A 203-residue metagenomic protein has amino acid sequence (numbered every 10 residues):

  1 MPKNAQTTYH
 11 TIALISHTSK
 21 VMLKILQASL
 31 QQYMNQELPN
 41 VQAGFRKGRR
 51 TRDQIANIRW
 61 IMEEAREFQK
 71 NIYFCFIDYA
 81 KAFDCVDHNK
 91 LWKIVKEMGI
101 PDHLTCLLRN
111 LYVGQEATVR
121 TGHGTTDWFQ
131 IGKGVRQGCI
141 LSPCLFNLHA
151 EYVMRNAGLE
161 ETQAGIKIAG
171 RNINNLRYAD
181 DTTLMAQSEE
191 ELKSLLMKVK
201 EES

Functional and structural regions predicted by a protein language model:
M1-H149: Conserved pre-catalytic core of RNA-dependent polymerases
H17-T18, R171, Q187-S188: Structured loop/turn residues at secondary-structure junctions
S29-Q42, L148-A179: Active-site palm subdomain of RNA-directed nucleic acid polymerases
K81-M98, Y178-S203: Catalytic palm subdomain of template-directed nucleic-acid polymerases, centered on the conserved carboxylate motif
